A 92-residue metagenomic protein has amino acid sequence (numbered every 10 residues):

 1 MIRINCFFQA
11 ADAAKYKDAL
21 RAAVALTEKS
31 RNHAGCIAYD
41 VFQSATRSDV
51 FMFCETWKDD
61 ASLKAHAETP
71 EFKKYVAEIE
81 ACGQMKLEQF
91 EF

Functional and structural regions predicted by a protein language model:
M1-F51, T56-E68, K86-F92: Short S/T/G/P-rich N-terminal loop/turn motif that feeds into the first structured element of a domain
E28, E71-F72, A81: Residue-level marker of structural boundaries
